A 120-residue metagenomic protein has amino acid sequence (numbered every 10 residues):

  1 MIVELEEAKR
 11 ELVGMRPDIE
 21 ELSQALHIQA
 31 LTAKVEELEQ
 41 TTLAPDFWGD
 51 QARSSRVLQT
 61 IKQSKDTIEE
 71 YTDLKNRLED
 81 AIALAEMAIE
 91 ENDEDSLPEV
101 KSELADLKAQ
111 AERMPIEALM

Functional and structural regions predicted by a protein language model:
M1-M120: Charged, heptad-repeat coiled-coil alpha-helices that serve as long linker/dimerization "arms" in large NTP-dependent
